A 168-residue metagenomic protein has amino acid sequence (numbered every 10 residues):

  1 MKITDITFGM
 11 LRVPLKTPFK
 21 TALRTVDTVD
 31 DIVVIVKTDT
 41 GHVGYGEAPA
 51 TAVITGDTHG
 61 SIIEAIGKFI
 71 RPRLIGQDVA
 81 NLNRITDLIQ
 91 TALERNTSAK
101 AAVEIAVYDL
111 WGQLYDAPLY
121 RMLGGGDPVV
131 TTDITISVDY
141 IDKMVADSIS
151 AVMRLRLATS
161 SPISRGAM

Functional and structural regions predicted by a protein language model:
M1, A101, L155: Structured loop/turn residues at beta-strand edges in well-structured enzyme cores
M1-T40, Y45-T55: Structured beta-strand/loop patches that form or line metal/cofactor-binding pockets in enzymes
D5, T40, D87, T91 (+1 more regions): Replace "anionic and nucleotidyl ligands
L11, L15, T25, A50 (+4 more regions): Glycine-rich, flexible loop/turn motifs
V26, N96-E104, I141-V145: Glycine-rich anion/phosphate-binding loops
K37-L114: Metal- or metallocofactor-binding catalytic centers and their adjacent structured scaffolds across diverse enzyme
I105-S137: Glycine-rich, aromatic-flanked loop segments that form ligand/cofactor-binding clefts across common enzyme folds
G124-M168: Metal-dependent enolase-superfamily TIM-barrel catalytic cores that perform enediolate-based chemistry
